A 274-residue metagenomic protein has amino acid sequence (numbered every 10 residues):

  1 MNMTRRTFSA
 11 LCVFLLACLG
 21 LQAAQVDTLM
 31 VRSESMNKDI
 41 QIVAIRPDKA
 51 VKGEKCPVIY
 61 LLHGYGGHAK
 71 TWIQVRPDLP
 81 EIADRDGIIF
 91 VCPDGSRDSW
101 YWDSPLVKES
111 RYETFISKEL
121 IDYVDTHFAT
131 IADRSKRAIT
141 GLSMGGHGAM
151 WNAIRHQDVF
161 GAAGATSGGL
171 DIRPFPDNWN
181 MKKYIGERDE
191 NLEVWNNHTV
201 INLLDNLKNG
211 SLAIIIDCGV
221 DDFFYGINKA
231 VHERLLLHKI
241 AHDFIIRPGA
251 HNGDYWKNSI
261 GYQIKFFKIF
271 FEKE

Functional and structural regions predicted by a protein language model:
M1-L11: Bacterial N-terminal signal peptides that target proteins for export
M3, G20-Q22: Short, composition-biased linear "edge" segments at structural boundaries
S9-L19: Bacterial N-terminal signal peptides
A23-E274: Non-catalytic cap/lid and distal C-terminal segments of serine-dependent acyl enzymes
